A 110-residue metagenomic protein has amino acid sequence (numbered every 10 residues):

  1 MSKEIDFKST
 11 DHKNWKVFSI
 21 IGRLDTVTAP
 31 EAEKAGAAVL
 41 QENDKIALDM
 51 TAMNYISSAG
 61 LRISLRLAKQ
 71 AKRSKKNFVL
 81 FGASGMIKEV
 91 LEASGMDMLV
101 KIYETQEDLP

Functional and structural regions predicted by a protein language model:
M1-N54, R66-P110: STAS-like cytosolic regulatory interaction modules
